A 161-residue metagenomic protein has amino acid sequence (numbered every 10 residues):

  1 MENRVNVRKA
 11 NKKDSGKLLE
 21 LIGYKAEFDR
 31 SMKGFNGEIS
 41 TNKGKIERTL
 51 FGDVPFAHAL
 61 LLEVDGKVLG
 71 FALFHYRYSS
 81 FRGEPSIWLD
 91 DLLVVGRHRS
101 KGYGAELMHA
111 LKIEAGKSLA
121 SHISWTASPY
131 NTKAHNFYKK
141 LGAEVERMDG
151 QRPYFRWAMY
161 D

Functional and structural regions predicted by a protein language model:
N6, G23-R48: Conserved GNAT-fold acetyl-CoA-binding loop/helix
N6-E20: A short beta-loop-alpha structural element at the N-terminal edge of CoA-dependent acyl/N-acetyltransferase catalytic
R48-L61, W88: A short helix-loop-beta-strand connector motif used in the catalytic cores of GNAT acetyltransferases and, in some
L61, K67-H75: Conserved beta-strand in the GNAT
E84-G96: Conserved acetyl-CoA binding element of GNAT-fold acetyltransferases
V94, S100-I113, K140: Conserved acetyl-CoA-binding loop-helix of GNAT-fold acetyltransferases
A105, P129-R147: Conserved active-site alpha-helix within GNAT-family acetyltransferase domains
G116-T126: Conserved GNAT acetyl-CoA-binding A-motif
